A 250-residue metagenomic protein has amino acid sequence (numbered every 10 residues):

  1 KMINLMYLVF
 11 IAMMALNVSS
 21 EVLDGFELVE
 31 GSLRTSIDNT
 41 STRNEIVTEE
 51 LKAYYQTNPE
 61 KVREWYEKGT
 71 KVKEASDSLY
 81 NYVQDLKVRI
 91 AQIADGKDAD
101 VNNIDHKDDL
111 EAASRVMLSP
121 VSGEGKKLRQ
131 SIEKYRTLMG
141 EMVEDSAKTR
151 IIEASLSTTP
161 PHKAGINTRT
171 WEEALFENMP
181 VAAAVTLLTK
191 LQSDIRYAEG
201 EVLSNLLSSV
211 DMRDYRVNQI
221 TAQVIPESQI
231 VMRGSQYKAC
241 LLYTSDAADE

Functional and structural regions predicted by a protein language model:
I3-M6: Membrane-interface helix-boundary signature
V9-T35: Transmembrane signal-anchor/signal-peptide helices with a preference for the extracytoplasmic
N17-S20, D24, E74-D77, N81 (+3 more regions): A broad, structural surface signal
F26-T158, G165, R169-V181, L188: Juxtamembrane extramembrane loops of integral membrane proteins
T57, A239-L242: Short, surface-exposed, charge-dense and proline/glycine-enriched linear segments
Y135-S235, L242: Extended, domain-scale alpha-helical bundle/helix-rich regions
Y243-D249: Conserved small/polar residues in nucleotide/adenosyl-binding loops
